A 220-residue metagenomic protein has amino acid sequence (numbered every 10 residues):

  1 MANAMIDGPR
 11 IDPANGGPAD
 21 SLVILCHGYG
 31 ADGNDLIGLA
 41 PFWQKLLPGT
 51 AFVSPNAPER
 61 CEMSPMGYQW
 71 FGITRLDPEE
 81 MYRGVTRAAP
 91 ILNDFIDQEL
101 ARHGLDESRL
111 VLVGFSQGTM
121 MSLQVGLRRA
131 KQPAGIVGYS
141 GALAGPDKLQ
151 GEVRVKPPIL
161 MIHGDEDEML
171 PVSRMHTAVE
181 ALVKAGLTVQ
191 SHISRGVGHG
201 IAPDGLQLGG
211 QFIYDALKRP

Functional and structural regions predicted by a protein language model:
A2-R109: Serine-hydrolase catalytic machinery in alpha/beta-hydrolase-like enzymes
D20, S108, R154-I159, A185-T188: Short, proline-enriched alpha-helix->beta-strand connector loops that line the catalytic pocket of alpha/beta-hydrolase
G33-N34, D147, A202: Short N-terminal helix/helix-N-cap motif within the alpha/beta-hydrolase-1
G38-A40, P171-A181: Short alpha-helix in the alpha/beta-hydrolase fold that links the catalytic acid
N56-R60, A142, V197: Short beta-to-alpha linker loops that shape the active-site pocket of alpha/beta-hydrolase fold enzymes
S108-V155: Primarily recognizes the serine-hydrolase "nucleophile elbow" in alpha/beta-hydrolase and SGNH/GDSL folds
M161-H163, D167: Short beta-strand/loop motif that positions the catalytic acidic residue of the alpha/beta-hydrolase fold
H176-P220: C-terminal catalytic histidine-bearing segment of alpha/beta-hydrolase fold enzymes
